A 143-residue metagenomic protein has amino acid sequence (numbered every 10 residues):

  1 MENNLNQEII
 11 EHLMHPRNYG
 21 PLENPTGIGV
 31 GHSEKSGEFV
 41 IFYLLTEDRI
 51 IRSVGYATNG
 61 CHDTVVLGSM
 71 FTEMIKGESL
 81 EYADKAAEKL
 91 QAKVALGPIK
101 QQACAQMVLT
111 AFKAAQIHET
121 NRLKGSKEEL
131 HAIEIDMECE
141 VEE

Functional and structural regions predicted by a protein language model:
M1-E143: Domain-level signature for proteins that mediate thiol-based redox and metal-cofactor handling
